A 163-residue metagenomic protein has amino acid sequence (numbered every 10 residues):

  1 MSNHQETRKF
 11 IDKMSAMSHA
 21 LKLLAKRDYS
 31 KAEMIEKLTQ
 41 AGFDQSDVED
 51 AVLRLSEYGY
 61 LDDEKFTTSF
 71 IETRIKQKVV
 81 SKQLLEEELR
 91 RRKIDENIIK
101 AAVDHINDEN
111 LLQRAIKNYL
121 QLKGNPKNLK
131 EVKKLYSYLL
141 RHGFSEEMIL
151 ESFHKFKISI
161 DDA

Functional and structural regions predicted by a protein language model:
M1-A163: An alpha-helical, amphipathic repeat domain used for nucleic-acid recognition, typified by the mTERF helical solenoid
